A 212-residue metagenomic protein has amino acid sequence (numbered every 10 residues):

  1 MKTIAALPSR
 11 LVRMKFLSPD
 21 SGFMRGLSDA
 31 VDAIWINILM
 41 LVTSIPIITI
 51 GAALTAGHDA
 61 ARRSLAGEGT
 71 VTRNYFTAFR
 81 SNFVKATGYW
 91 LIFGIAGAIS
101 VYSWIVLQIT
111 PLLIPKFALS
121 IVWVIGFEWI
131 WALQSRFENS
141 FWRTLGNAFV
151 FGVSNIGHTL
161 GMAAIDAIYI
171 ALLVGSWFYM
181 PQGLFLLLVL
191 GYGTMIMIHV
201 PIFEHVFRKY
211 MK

Functional and structural regions predicted by a protein language model:
M1-F117, W123-K212: Helix-coil boundary and N-terminal low-complexity module in membrane systems
